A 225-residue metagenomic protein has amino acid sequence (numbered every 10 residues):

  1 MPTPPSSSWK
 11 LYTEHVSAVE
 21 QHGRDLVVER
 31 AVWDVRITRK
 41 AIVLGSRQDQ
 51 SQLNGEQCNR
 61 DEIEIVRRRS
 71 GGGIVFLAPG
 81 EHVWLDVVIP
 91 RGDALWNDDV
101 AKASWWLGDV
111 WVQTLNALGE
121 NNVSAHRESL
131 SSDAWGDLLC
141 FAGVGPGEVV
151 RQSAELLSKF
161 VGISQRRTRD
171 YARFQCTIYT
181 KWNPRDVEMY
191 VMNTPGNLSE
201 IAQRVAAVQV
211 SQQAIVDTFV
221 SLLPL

Functional and structural regions predicted by a protein language model:
M1-R60, E64-R68, G73-I74, G136-C140 (+2 more regions): Active-site loop/lid in soluble adenylation, ligation, and acyl-transfer enzymes
I63, V83-W84, P90-T114, L138-L139 (+1 more regions): Helix-start/capping segments and mature chain N-termini
S70-A94, M192-R204: Residues forming anionic-ligand binding surfaces in small-molecule and nucleic-acid pockets of primarily soluble enzymes
L77, L95, D99, A103 (+1 more regions): Short alpha-helix boundary/capping segments
A78-G80, V144, R173: Short, solvent-exposed loop/turn segments at the edges of secondary structure
P79, R151-L156, T168-R169: Short acidic-glycine loop/turn motifs at beta-strand connectors
G108-W135, I163-L225: Long, positively charged amphipathic alpha-helical accessory segments at protein N-termini or as interdomain linkers
S124-Q152: Beta-rich nucleic-acid/ligand-interaction surfaces
